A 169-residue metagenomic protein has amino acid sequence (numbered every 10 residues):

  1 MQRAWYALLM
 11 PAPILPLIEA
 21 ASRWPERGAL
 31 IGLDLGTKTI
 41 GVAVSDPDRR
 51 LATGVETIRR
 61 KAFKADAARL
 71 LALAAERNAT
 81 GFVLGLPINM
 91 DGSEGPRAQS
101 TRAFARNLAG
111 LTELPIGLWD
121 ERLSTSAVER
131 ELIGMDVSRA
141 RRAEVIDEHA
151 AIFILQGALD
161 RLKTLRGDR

Functional and structural regions predicted by a protein language model:
W5-L33, K38, A43-R169: Phosphate- and other anionic-substrate recognition elements at nucleic-acid/protein interfaces
